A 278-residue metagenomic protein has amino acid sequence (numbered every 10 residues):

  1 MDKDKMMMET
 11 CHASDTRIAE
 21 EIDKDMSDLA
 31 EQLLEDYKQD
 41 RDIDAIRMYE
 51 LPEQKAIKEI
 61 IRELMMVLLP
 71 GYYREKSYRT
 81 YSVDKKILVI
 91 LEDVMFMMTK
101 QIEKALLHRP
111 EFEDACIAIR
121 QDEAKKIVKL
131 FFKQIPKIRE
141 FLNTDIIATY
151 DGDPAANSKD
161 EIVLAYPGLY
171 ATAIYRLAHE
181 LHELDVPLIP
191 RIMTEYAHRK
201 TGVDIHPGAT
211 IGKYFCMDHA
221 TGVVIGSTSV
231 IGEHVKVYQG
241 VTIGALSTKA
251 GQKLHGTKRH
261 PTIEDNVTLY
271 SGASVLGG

Functional and structural regions predicted by a protein language model:
M1-I192: Terminal amphipathic alpha-helical/low-complexity segments used for targeting or macromolecular assembly
A197-G278: Structural signal for interior beta-strand "rungs" in well-ordered beta-sheet cores of soluble enzyme domains
